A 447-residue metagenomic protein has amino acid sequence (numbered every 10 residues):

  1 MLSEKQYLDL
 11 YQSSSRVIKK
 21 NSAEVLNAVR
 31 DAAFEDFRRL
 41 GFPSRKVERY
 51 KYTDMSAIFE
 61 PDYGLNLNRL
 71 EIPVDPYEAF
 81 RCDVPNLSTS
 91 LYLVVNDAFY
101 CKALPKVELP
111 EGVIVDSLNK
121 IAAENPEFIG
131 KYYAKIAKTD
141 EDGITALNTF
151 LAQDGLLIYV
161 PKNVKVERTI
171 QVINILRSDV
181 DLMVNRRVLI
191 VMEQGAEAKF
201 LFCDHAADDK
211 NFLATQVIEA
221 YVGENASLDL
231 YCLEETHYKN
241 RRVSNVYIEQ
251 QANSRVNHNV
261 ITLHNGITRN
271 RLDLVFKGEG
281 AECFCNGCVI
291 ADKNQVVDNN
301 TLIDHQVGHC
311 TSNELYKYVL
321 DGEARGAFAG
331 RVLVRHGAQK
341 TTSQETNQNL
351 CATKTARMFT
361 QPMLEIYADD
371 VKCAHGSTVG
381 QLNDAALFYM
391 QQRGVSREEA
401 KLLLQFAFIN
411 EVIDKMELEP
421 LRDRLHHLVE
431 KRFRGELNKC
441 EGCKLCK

Functional and structural regions predicted by a protein language model:
M1-A146, L315, D321: N-terminal amphipathic, basic helical "cap/leader" segment at the start of enzyme domains
K106-V115, I121-V395, I409, I413-K447: Conserved beta-strand/loop scaffold segments within soluble protein domains that form the structured core and edges
